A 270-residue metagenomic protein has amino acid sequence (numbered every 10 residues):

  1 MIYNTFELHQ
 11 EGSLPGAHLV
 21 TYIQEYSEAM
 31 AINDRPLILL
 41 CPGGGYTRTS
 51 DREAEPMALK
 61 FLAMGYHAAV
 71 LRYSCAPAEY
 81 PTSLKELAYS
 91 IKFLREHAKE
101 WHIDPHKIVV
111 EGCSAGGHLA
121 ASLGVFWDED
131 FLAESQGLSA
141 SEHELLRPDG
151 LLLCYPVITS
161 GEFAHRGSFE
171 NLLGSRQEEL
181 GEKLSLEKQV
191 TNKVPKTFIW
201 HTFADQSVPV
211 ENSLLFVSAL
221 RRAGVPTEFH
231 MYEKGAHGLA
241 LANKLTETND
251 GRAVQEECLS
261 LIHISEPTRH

Functional and structural regions predicted by a protein language model:
M1-I32: N-terminal cap/lid segment of alpha/beta-hydrolase-fold proteins
D34-G43: Short beta-strand element of the alpha/beta-hydrolase
T49-D51, L71-P105, E256: Catalytic nucleophile-loop/oxyanion-hole region of alpha/beta-hydrolase and closely related hydrolase-like folds
D51-A69: Short amphipathic alpha-helix adjacent to the substrate-entry channel of hydrolases
K92-G167, G181: Primarily recognizes the serine-hydrolase "nucleophile elbow" in alpha/beta-hydrolase and SGNH/GDSL folds
I199-H201, D205: Short beta-strand/loop motif that positions the catalytic acidic residue of the alpha/beta-hydrolase fold
S207-L215: Conserved alpha/beta-hydrolase "acid-adjacent" motif
I262-T268: Conserved small/polar residues in nucleotide/adenosyl-binding loops
